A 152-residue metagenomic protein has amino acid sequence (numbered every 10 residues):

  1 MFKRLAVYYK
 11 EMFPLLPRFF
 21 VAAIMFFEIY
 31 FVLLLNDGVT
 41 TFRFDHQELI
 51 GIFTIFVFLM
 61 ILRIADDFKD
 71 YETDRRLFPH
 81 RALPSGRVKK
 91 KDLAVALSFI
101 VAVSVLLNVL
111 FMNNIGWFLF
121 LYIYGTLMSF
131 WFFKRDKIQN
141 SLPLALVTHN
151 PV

Functional and structural regions predicted by a protein language model:
M1-D67, F133-V152: Topogenic membrane-insertion module of multi-pass membrane proteins
M1-V7, D66-V88: Cytosolic, membrane-interface loops and tails of multi-pass inner-membrane proteins
F26, R81, Y124: A broad, low-specificity signal marking well-ordered, structured residues that form hydrophobic/aromatic
H46-I55, T73-D74, P84, K90-L93: Membrane-anchoring/interfacial helices and their immediately flanking loops in integral membrane proteins
I61-E72, F118-L119, I123: Membrane-water interface of transmembrane alpha-helices
R76-F120: Multi-pass membrane catalytic core of lipid/isoprenoid biosynthesis enzymes
L107-V152: A feature for the membrane-embedded catalytic helix bundles of lipid/isoprenoid biosynthetic enzymes
